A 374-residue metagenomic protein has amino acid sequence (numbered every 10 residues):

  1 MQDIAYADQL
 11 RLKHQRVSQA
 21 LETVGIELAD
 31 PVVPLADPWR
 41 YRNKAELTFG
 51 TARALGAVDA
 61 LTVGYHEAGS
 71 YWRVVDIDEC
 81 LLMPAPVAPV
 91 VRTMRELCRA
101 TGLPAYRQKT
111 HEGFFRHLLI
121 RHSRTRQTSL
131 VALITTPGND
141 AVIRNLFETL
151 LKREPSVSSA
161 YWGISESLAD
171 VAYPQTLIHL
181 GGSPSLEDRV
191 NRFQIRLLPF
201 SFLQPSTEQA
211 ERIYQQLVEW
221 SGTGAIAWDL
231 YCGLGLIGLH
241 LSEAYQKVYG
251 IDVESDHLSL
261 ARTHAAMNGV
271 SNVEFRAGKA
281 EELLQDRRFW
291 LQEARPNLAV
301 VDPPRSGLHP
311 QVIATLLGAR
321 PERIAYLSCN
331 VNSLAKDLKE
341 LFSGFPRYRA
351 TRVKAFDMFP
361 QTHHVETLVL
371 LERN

Functional and structural regions predicted by a protein language model:
M1-R107, T125, D140: Extended interfacial segments that mediate partner engagement and assembly in macromolecular machines
D37-R42, T110-E112, L180, Q361-H363: A short catalytic or substrate-binding loop motif that flags glycine-/basic-rich loops and adjacent residues that bind
T48-A52, A68, R121, I134-T136 (+1 more regions): Solvent-exposed residues in well-ordered beta-strands and their adjoining turns, especially edge/terminal strands
T62-E67, A132-I134, A261: Short, acidic/hydrophobic/Gly-rich beta-strand patch recurrent on exposed beta strands that often constitutes part
E112-T125: Short edge beta-strands and adjacent turn/loop segments
I120, Q127-T136, Q194-L198, L298: Short, aliphatic-rich beta-strand segments
R126-L130, H363-E366: Conserved loop-to-beta-strand segment in the C-terminal subdomain of adenylate-forming
A141-N374: Rossmann-like S-adenosyl-L-methionine
